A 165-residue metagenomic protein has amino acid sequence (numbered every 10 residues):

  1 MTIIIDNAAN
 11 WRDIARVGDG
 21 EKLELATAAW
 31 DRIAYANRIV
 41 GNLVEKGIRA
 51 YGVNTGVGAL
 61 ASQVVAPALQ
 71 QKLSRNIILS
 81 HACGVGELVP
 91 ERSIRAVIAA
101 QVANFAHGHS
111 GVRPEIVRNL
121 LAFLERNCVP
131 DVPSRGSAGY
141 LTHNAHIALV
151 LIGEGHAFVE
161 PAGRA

Functional and structural regions predicted by a protein language model:
M1-A165: Conserved, well-structured ligand/cofactor-binding cores
